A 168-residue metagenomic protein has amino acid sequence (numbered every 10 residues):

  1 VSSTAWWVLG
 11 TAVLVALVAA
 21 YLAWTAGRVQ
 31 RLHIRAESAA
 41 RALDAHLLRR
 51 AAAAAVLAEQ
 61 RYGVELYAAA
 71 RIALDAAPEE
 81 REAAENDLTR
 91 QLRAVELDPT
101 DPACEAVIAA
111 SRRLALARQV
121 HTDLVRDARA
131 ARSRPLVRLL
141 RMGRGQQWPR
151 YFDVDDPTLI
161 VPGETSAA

Functional and structural regions predicted by a protein language model:
S2-A168: A helix-centric hydrophobic-segment signal that preferentially recognizes long, alpha-helical stretches used
